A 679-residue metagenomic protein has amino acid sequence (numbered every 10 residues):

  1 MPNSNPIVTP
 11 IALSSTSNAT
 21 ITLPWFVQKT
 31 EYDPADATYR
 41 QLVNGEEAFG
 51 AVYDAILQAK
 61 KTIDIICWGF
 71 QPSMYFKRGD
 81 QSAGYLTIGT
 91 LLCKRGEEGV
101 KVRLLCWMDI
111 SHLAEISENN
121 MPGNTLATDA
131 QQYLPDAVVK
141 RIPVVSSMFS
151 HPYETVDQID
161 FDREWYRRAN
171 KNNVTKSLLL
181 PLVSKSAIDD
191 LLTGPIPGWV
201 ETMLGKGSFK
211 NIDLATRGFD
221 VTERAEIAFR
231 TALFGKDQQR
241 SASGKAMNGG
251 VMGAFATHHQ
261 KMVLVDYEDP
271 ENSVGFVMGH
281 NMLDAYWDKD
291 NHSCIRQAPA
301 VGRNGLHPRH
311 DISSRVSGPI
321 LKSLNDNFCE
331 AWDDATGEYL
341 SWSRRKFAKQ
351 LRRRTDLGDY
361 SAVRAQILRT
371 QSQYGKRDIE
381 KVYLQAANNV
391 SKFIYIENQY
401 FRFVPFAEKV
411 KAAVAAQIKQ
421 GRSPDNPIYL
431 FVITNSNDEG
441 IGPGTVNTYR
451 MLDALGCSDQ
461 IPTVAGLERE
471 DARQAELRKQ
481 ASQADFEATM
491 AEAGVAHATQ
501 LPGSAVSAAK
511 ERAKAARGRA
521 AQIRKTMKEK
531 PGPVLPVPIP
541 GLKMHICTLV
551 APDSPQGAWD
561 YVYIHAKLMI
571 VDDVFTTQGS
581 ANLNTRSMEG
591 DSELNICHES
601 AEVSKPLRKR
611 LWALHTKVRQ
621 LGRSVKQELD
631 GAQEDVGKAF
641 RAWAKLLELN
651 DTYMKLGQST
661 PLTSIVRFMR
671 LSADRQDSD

Functional and structural regions predicted by a protein language model:
P2-D679: Charged, low-complexity intrinsically disordered terminal segments
